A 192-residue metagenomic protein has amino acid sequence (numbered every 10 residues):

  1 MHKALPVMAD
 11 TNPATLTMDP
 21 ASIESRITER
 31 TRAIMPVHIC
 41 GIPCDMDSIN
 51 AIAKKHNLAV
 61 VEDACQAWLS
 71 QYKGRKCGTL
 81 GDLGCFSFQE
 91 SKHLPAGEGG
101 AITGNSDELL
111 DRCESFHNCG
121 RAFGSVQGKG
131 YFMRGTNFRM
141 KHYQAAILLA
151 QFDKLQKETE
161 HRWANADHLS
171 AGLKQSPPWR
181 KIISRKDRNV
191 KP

Functional and structural regions predicted by a protein language model:
K3: Structured binding elements
M8-N12: Short beta->alpha connector loops at strand-helix junctions that form conserved, small/polar/Pro-enriched
A14-A96, A101-T103, E108: Active-site phosphate-binding strand-loop segment of PLP-dependent enzymes
A21, S25, A33-V37, I42 (+4 more regions): PLP-dependent aminotransferase class I/II
